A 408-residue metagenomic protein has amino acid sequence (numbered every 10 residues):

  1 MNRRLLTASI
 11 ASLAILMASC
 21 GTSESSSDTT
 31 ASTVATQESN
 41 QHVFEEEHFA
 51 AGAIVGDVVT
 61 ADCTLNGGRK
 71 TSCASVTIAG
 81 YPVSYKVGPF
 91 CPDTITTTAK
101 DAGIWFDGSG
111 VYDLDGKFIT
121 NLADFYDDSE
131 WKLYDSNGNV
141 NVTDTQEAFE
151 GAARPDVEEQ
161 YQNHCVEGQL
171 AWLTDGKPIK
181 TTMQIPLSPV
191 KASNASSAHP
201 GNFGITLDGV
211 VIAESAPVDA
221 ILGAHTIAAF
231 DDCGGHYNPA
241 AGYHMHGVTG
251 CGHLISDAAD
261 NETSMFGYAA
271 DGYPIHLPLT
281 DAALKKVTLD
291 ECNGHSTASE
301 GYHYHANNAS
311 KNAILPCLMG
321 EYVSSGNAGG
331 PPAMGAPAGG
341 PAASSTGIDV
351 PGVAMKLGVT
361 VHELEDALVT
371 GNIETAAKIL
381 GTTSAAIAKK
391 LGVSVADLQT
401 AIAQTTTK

Functional and structural regions predicted by a protein language model:
M1-S9: Bacterial N-terminal signal peptides that target proteins for export
L16-S19: C-terminal motif of bacterial Sec signal peptides marking the signal peptidase cleavage site
G21-Q41: Short, low-complexity, disordered segments immediately C-terminal to signal peptides in bacterial exported proteins
S32-T36, H305, G329-K408: Mature extracytoplasmic/periplasmic regions of secreted or cell-envelope proteins, especially long low-complexity
V34-I221: Solvent-exposed N-terminal domain segments of exported/luminal and surface proteins
E38-G52, V287-A343: Long, compositionally biased interface segments
I179-S188, T206-V211, P239-G252, T297-N312 (+2 more regions): Extracellular/lumenal glycan-associated surfaces
I221-D231, P239-A282: Short helix-loop boundary/capping segments
